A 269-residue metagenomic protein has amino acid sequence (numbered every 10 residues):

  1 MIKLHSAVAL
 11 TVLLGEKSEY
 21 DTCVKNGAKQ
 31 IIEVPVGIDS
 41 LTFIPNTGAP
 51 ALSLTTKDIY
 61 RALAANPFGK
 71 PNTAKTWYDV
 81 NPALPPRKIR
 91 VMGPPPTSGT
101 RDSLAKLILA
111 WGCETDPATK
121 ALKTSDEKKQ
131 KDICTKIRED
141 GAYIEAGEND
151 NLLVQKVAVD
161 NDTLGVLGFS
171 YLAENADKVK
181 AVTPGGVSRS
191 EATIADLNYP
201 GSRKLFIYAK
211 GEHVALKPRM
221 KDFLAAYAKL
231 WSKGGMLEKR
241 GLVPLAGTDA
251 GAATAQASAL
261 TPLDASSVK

Functional and structural regions predicted by a protein language model:
M1-K269: Flexible loop/hinge segments at secondary-structure junctions
